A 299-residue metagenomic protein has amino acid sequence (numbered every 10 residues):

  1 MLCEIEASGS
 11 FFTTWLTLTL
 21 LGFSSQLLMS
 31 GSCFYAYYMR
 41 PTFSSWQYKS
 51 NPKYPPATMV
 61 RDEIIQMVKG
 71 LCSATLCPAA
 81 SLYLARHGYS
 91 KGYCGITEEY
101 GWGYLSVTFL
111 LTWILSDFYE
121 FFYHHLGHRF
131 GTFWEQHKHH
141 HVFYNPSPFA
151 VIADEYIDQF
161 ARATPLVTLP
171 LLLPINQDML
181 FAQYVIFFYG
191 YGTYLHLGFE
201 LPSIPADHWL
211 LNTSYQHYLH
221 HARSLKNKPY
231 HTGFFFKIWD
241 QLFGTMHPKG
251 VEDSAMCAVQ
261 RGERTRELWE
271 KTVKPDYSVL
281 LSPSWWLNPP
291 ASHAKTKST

Functional and structural regions predicted by a protein language model:
M1-L20, Y35-A57, G127-T299: Cytosolic/stromal cytosol-facing helical appendages immediately following the last transmembrane segment
T13-T14, K49-L71, G95-T108: Interfacial transmembrane-helix boundary/kink motif in multi-pass membrane proteins
T14-L28, Y104-S116, F181-Y184: Alpha-helical transmembrane segments
T19-L20, V68, S106, L110 (+2 more regions): Hydrophobic alpha-helical transmembrane segments of multi-pass membrane proteins
L21-P41, A74-S81, T112-H124, Y191-T193: Hydrophobic alpha-helical membrane-embedded segments
D62-P78, V151-Q159: Select subsegments of transmembrane alpha-helices in polytopic membrane proteins, especially boundary-proximal
E63, M67, F121, F234 (+1 more regions): Low-complexity, intrinsically disordered, cysteine-poor segments enriched in small/polar and charged residues
L76-S116: Juxtamembrane helix-loop-helix connectors linking adjacent transmembrane helices in multi-pass membrane enzymes
